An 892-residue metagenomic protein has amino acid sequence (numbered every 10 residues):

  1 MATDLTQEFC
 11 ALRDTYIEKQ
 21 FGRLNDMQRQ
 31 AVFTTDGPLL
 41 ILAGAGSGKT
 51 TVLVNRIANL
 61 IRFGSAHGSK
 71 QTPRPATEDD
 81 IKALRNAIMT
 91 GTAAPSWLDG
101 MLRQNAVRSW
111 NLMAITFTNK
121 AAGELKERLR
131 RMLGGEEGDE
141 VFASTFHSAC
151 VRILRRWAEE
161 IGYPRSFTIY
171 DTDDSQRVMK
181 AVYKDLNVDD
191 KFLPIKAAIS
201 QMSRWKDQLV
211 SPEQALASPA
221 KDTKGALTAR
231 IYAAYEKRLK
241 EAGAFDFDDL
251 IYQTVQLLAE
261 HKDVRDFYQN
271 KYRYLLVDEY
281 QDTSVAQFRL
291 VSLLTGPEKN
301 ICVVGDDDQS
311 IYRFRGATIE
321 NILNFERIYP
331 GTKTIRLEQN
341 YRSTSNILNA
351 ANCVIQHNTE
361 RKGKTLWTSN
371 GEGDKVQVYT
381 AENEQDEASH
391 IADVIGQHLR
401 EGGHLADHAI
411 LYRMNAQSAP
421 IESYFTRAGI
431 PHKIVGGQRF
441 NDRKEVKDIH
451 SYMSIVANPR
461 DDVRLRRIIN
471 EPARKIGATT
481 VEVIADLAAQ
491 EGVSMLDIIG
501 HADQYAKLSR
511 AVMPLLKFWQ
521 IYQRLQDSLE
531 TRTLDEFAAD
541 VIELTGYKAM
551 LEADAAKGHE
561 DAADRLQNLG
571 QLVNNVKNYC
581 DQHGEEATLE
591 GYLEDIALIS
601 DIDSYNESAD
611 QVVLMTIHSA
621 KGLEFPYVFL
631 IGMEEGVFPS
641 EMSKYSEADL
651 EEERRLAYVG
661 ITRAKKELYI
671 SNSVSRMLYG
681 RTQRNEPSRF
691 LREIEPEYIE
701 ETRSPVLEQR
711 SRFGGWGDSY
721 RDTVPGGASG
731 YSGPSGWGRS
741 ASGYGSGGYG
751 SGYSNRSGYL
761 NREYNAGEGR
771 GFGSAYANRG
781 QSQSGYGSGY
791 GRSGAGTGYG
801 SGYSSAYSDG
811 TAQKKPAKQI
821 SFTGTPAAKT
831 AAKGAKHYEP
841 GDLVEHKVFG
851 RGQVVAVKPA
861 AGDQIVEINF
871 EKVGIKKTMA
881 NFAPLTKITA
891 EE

Functional and structural regions predicted by a protein language model:
A2-P164, I169, D266, E320 (+1 more regions): P-loop NTPase Walker
R23, D80, I88-W97, F146-C150 (+4 more regions): Conserved helicase/translocase P-loop NTPase motor core
F33, G37, Q104-S109, Q256-L275 (+1 more regions): Short basic/glycine-enriched coil/helix segment immediately N-terminal to the Walker B
T35, F117, E137-V141, A158-D249 (+4 more regions): ATP-hydrolysis module of ASCE/P-loop NTPase motor domains, specifically the Walker B Asp-Glu catalytic pair
S47, Q281-E360, K364-S369, D486-A489 (+1 more regions): Conserved helicase motor core of SF1/SF2 NTP-dependent helicases
S47-L53, G68, P73, T77 (+7 more regions): Helicase P-loop NTPase motor core
A217-K221, H404, S418-I430, R443 (+4 more regions): Conserved helicase C-terminal RecA-like lobe
M633-G874, F882-E892: C-terminal accessory regions
